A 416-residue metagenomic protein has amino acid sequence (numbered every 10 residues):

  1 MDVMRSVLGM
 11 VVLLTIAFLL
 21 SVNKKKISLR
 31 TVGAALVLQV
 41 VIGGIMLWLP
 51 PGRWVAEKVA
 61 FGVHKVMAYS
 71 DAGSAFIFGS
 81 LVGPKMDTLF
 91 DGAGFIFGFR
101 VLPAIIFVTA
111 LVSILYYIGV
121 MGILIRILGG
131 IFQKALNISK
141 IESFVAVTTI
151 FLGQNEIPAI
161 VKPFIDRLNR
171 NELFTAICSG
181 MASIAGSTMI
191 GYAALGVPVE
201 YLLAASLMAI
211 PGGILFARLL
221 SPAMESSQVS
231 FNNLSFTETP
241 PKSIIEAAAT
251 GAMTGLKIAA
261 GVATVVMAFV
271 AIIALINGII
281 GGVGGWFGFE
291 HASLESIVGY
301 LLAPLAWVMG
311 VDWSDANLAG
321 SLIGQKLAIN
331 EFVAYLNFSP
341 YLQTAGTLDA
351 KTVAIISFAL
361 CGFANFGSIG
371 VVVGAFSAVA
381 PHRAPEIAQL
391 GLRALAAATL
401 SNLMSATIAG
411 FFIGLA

Functional and structural regions predicted by a protein language model:
M1-V11, R100, A292-L294, I356-F366: Structural signature of hydrophobic alpha-helical transmembrane segments
M10-L20, A35-L47, I105-I114, S183-G191 (+5 more regions): Hydrophobic core segments of alpha-helical transmembrane domains in multi-pass membrane transport and ion-translocation
I45-L81, S227-S230, I276-L301, S314-L322: Interfacial/capping segments of alpha-helical transmembrane domains
A68-I138: Hydrophobic alpha-helical hairpins/lids featuring a short glycine-rich hinge
R126-I160, S226-A247, L294-V298, K326-L327: Juxtamembrane inter-helical linkers in multi-pass membrane proteins
A135-A193, G320-I408: Alpha-helical membrane segments and immediately flanking helix-loop junctions that form or couple to the substrate/ion
L207-I258: Long, contiguous bundles of hydrophobic transmembrane helices that form the permeation core of multi-pass
M253-T344: Transmembrane helical segments that form the transport core of multi-pass membrane transport proteins
